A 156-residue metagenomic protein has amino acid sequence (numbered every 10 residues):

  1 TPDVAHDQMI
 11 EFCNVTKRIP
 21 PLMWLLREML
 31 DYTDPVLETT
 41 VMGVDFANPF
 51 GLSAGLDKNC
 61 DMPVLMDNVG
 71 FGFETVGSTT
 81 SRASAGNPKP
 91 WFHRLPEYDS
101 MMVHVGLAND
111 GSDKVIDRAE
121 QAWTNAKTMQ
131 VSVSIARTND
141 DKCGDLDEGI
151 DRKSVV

Functional and structural regions predicted by a protein language model:
P2-T39, V103, A108, S112: An N-cap/entry alpha-helix motif that binds or orients negatively charged groups
W24-G51, I116-W123, K127: N-terminal amphipathic alpha-helix/helix-capping segment at the start of soluble metabolic enzymes
G43-D57, D61-R82: Active-site cofactor/substrate anionic-group-binding motifs, chiefly glycine- and Lys/Arg-rich phosphate-binding loops
F46-K58, S134-D151: Active-site mouth loops of central-metabolism enzymes
N48-A54, E74-V76, V103, V115 (+1 more regions): Hydrophobic faces of well-ordered beta-strands that scaffold small-molecule active sites in alpha/beta enzyme cores
M62-M66, S84-W91, C143-L146: Short, conserved acidic/polar surface loops in the N-terminal third of protein domains
G77-M129: A gly/proline- and charged-residue-enriched helix-loop-helix capping module
V155-V156: Conserved small/polar residues in nucleotide/adenosyl-binding loops
